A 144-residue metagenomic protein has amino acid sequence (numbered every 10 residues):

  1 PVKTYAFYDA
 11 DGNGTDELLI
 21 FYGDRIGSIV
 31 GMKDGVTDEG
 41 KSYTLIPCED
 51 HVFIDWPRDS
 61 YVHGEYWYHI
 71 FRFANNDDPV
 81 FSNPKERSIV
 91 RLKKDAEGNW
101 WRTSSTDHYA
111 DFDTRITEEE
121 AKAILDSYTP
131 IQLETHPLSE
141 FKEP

Functional and structural regions predicted by a protein language model:
V2-A10, T44-F53: Beta-propeller blade termini
D11-F21, D50-P57: Acidic/hydrophobic-patterned starts of short beta strands in beta-sheet-rich repeat architectures
T15, G27, Y66-Y68: Extracellular structured ligand-interaction cores
Y22, M32, C48, D95: Acidic surface patches and DE-rich sequence motifs
D24-I26, E86: Surface-exposed loop/turn positions within WD40 beta-propeller blades
I26-G40, F71-N75: Beta-propeller blade repeat segments, especially FG-GAP/WD-type strand-to-loop junctions in 6- to 7-bladed propeller
P57-P144: Acidic, small-residue rich beta-repeat scaffolds with periodic aromatic anchors
